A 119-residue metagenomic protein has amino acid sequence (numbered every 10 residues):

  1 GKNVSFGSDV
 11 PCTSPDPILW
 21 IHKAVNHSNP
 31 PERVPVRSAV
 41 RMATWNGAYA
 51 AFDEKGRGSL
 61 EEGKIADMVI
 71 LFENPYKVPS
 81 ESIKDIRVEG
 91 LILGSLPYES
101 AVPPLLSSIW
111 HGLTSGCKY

Functional and structural regions predicted by a protein language model:
G1-K77, E81, I86-G94: His/Asp/Glu-enriched, well-ordered alpha-helical/loop segment that forms or immediately abuts the divalent-metal
P97-Y119: Glycine- and charge-enriched low-complexity intrinsically disordered segments
